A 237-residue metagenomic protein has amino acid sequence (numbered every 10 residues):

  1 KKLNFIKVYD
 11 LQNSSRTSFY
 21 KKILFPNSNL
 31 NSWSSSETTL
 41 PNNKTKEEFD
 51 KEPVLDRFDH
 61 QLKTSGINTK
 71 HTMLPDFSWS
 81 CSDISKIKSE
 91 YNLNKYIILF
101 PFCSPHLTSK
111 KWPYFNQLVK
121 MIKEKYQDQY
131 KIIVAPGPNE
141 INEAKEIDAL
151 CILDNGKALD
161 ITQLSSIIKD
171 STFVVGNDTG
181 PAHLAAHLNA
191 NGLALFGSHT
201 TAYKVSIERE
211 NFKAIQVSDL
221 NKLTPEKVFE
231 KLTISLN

Functional and structural regions predicted by a protein language model:
K1-D76, Y96-P101, P105, H199-A202 (+2 more regions): Conserved nucleotide-diphosphate donor binding/catalytic pocket of glycan-assembly enzymes
K2-F5, Y91-L93, Q127, D170: Glycine-rich phosphate-binding loop signature in dinucleotide/nucleotide-binding domains
L3, I87-E90, I167, K231: CheY-like receiver
S18-K21, T108-K110, E143-K145, L184-H187 (+1 more regions): Short glycine-/acidic-enriched loop or helix-start segments at secondary-structure transitions that form or flank
S35-S36, D154-A158, H183-N237: Nucleotide-sugar donor-binding patch of glycosyltransferase catalytic domains
D76-E143: Active-site donor-nucleotide binding/catalytic segment of nucleotide-sugar enzymes
Y114-L193, G197-T200: Donor-binding and catalytic core of enzymes assembling or modifying cell-surface/extracellular glycoconjugates
